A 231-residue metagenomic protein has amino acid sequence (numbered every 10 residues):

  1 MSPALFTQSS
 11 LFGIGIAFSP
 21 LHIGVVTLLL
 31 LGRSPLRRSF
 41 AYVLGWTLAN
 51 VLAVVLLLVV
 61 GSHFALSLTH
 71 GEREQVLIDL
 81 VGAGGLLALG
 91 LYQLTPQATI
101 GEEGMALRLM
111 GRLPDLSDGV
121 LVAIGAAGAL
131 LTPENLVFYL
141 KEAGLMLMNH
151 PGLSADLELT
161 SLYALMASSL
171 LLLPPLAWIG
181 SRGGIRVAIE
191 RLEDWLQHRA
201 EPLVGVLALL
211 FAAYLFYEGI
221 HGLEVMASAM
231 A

Functional and structural regions predicted by a protein language model:
P3, S10, S67-D79, S154-L162 (+2 more regions): Interfacial loop-to-helix junctions that mark the boundaries of transmembrane helices in multi-pass membrane
P3-S39, L107-L173: Structural signal for alpha-helical transmembrane segments and their flanking helix-loop junctions in multi-pass
I14, L44, L87, A126-A127 (+3 more regions): Hydrophobic residues within the alpha-helical transmembrane core of Major Facilitator Superfamily
I23-V26, L57-S62, L171-R191: Transmembrane alpha-helical segments of integral membrane proteins
L36-R108: Membrane helix-loop-helix hairpins that form the core translocation module of multi-pass transporters
G61-R73, G144-S154, A188-R191, I220-A231: Membrane-interface helix termini and inter-helical loops of multi-pass transporters
E74, A88-L131, E190-D194, H198 (+2 more regions): Alpha-helical multi-pass membrane helix bundles of inner-membrane/thylakoid proteins, especially permease cores
A83, L87-G90, G205, A212 (+1 more regions): Small-residue hotspots
